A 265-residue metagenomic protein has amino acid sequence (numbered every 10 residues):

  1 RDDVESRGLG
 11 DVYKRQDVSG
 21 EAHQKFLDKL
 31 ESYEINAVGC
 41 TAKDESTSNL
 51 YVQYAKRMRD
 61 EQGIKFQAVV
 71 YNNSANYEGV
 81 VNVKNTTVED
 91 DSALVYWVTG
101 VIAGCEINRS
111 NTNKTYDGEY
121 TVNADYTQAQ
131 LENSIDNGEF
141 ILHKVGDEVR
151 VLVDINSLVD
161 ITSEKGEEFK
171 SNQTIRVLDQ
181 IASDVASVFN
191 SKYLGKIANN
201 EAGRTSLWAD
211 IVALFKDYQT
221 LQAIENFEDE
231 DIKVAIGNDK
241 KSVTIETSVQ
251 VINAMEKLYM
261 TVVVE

Functional and structural regions predicted by a protein language model:
R1, L27-L30, A55-R59, I211-Q219: Hydrophobic, Leu/Ile/Phe/Ala-enriched alpha-helical segments that form helix-helix packing faces
R1, T47-R57, Y96-I107, Q173-I181: Short, Φ-rich (hydrophobic/aromatic) sequence segments
D2-Y13: Single conserved hydrophobic/aromatic residue that forms the stacking wall/gate of nucleotide- or nucleobase-binding
D11-M58: Long, structured protein-protein interaction/assembly regions in large complexes
E31-E34, E61-Q62, G237-K241: Solvent-exposed loop and beta-edge segments used for protein-protein assembly and interaction
C40-E45, Y71-A75, V145-G146: Short, flexible beta-strand-to-coil junctions
A68-N133: Loop-centered beta-sheet repeat module
E106-E265: Structured, hydrophobic secondary-structure cores that serve as assembly/anchoring elements
